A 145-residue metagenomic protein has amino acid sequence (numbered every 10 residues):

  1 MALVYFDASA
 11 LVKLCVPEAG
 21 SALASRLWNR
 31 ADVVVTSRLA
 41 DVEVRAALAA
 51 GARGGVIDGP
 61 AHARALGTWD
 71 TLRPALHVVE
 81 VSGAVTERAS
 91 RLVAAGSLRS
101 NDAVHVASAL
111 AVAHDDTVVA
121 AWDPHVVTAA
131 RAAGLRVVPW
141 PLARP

Functional and structural regions predicted by a protein language model:
M1-A40, G51-R64, P141-A143: Short, well-structured N-terminal submotif of metal-dependent ribonuclease cores
L3, V106-A107, A111-P145: Acidic, PIN/NYN-like endoribonuclease modules and their adjacent C-terminal/linker elements
A10-L11, A40, A84-V85, H105 (+1 more regions): Alpha-helix capping/helix-boundary segments
A31, L48, A52-G55, R73-L76 (+1 more regions): Short amphipathic alpha-helical interaction patches enriched in hydrophobic/aromatic residues with interspersed Lys/Arg
A31-V34, A75-H77, A113-V118: Short active-site oxyanion
T36, E80, S100-A103, A120-A121: Short beta-strand scaffold positions
G67-G96, A103-A107: Acidic catalytic patch
